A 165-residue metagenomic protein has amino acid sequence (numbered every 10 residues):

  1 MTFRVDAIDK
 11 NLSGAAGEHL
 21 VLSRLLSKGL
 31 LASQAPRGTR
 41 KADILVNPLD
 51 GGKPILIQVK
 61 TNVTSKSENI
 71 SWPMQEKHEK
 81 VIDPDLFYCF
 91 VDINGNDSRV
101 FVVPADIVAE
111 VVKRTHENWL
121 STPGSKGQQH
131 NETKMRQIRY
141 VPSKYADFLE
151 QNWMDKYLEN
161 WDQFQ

Functional and structural regions predicted by a protein language model:
M1-R40, L45-Q165: Mixed-charge (Asp/Glu-Lys/Arg
